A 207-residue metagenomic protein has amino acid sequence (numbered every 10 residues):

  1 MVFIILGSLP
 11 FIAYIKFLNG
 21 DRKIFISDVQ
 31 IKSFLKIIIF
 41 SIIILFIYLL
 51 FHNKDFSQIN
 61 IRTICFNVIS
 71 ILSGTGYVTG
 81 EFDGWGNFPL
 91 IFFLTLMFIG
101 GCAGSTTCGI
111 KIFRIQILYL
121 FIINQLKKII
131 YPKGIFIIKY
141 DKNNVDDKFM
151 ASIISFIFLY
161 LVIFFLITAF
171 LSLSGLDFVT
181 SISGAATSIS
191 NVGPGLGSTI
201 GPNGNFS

Functional and structural regions predicted by a protein language model:
M1-S207: Membrane-proximal intracellular helices of multi-pass ion channels
